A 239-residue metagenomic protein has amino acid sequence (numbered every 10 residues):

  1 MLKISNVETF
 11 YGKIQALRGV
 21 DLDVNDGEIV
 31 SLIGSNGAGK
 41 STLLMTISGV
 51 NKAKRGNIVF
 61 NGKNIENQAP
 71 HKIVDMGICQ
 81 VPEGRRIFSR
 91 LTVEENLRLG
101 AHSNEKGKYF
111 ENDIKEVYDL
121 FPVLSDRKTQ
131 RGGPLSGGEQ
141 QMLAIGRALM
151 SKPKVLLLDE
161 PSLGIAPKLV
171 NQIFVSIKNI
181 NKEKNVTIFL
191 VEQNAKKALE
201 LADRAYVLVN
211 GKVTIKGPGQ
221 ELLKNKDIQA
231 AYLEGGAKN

Functional and structural regions predicted by a protein language model:
G12, V30, A53, Q68 (+4 more regions): ABC-type ATPase nucleotide-binding domains, specifically the catalytic core motifs of the NBD
I33-S35: The feature captures the beta-strand-to-loop junction immediately N-terminal to the Walker
S48: Helix-to-loop junction immediately C-terminal to a conserved catalytic motif
G56-K63, M76, F110-I114, G217: Conserved ABC transporter NBD signature motif
R131-L135, E139: Conserved ABC ATPase signature
A148-L149: ABC ATPase C-loop
N171-N185: Helical segment within the ABC ATPase nucleotide-binding domain
